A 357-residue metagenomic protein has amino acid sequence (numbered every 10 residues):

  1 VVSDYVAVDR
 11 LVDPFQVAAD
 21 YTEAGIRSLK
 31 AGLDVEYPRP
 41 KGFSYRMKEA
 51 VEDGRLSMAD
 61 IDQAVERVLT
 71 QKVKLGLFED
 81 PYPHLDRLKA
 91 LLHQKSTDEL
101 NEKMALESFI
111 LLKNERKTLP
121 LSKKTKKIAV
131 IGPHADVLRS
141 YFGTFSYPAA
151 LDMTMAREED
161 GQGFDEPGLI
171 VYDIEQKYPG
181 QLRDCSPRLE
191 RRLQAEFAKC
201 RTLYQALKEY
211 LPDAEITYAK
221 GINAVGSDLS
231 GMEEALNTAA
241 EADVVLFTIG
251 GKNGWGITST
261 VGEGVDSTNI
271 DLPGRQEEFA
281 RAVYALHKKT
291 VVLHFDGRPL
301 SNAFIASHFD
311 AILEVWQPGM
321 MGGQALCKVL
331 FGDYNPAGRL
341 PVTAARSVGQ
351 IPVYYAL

Functional and structural regions predicted by a protein language model:
V1, D20, D53, H84-L85 (+2 more regions): General structural signal for secondary-structure boundaries
V1-P14, A18-A19, R27, L33-P40: Short acidic/histidine-rich active-site segments
Y5, L11-V12, A18, F43-M58 (+2 more regions): C-terminal non-catalytic regions of proteins with extracellular/luminal or membrane-system context
Y21-L33, E66-L77: Conserved short secondary-structure transition element at the edge of the structured enzyme core that lines
E36-Y37, A59, G76-D80, R116 (+1 more regions): Residue-level signal for secondary-structure boundary elements
S44-Y45, E66, T70-K89: Conserved, charged catalytic cores of large soluble enzymes
A59, E79-E107: Helix-enriched interaction subdomains in cytosolic or periplasmic regions, typified by TIR/SEFIR signaling/NADase cores
